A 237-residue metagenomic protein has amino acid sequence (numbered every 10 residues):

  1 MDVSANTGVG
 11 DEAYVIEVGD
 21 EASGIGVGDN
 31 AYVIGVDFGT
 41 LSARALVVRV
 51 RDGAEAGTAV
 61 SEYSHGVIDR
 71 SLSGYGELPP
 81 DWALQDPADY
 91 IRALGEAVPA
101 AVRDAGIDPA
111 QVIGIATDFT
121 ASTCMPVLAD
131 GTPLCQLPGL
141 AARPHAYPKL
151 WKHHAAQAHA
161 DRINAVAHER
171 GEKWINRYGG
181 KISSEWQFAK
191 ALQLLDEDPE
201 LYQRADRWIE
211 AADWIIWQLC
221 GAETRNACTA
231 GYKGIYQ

Functional and structural regions predicted by a protein language model:
M1-Q136: N-terminal glycine/serine-rich phosphate-binding loop of ATP-dependent small-molecule kinases, especially carbohydrate
L72-Y75, D81-A88, E96-Q237: Glycine-rich phosphate-binding/catalytic subdomain of phosphoryl-transfer and nucleotide/sugar-phosphate-processing
